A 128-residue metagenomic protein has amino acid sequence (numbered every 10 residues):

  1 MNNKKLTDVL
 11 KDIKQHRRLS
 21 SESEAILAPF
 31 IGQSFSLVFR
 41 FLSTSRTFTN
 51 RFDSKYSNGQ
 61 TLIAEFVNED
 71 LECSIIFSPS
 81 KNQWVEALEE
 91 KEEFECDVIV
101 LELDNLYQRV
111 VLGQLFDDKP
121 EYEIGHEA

Functional and structural regions predicted by a protein language model:
M1-S34, L42-F48: OB/S1-fold single-stranded nucleic-acid-binding modules and their adjacent gly/ser/pro-rich low-complexity linkers
P29-F35, Y56, E90: Solvent-exposed loop and beta-edge segments used for protein-protein assembly and interaction
F41-A128: OB-fold single-stranded nucleic acid-binding module
